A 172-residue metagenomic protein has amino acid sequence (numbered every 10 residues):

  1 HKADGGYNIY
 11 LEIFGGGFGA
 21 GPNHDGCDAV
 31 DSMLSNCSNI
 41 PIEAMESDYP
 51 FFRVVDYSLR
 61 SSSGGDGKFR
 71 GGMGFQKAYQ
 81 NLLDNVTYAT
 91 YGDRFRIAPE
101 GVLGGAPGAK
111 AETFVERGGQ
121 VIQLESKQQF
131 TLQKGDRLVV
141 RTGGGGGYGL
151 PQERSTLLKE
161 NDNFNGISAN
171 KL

Functional and structural regions predicted by a protein language model:
H1-L172: Glycine/proline-enriched, intrinsically flexible loops and inter-domain linkers
